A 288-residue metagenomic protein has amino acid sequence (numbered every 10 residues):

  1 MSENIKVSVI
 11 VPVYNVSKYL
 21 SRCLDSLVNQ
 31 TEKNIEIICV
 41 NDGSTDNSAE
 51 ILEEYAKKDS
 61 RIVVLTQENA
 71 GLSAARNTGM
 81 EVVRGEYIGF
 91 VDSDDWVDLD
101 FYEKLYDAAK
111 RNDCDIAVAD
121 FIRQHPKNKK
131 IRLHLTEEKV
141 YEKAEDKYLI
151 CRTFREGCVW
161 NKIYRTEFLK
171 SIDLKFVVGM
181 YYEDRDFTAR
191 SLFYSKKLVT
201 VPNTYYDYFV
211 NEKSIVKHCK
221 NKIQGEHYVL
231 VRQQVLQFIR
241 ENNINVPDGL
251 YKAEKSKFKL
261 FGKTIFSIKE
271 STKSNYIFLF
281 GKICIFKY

Functional and structural regions predicted by a protein language model:
M1-V28: N-proximal low-complexity "stem/linker" segments adjacent to membrane-targeting elements
S21, D46-E54, T78, W96 (+1 more regions): Acidic helix N-cap motif at the loop->helix transition within catalytic regions of sugar-transfer enzymes
S26, N41-E50: A conserved acidic beta->alpha catalytic loop
N34-G43, V63-E68, S93: Short beta-strand/loop segment that forms part of the nucleotide-sugar
Q67-V83: Glycine-rich, basic loop-to-helix element that forms the pyrophosphate-binding segment of sugar-nucleotide handling
L72, S93-V199, F209-I223: Donor-binding/catalytic cores of nucleotide-activated saccharide and glycerol-phosphate transferases/polymerases
I88: Short aromatic/hydrophobic "clamp" motif used to bind/position activated sugar donors
C158, T200, F209-Y276: C-terminal subregions of glycosyltransferases and related glycan-biosynthesis enzymes
